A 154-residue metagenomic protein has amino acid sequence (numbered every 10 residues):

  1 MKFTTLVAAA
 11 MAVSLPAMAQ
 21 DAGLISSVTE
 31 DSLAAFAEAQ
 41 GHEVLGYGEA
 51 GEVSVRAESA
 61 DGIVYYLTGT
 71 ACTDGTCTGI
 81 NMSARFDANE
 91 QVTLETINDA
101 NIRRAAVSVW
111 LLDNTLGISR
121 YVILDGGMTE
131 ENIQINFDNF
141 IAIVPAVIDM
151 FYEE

Functional and structural regions predicted by a protein language model:
M1-V7: Bacterial N-terminal signal peptides that target proteins for export
V7, G48-E49, S59, G69-A71 (+3 more regions): A mature extracytoplasmic/lumenal domain signature
S14-A19: N-terminal signal peptide c-region/cleavage motif recognized by signal peptidases
Q20-D74: N-terminal secretory signal peptides
D21-L24, T78-S119: Short, internal acidic amphipathic alpha-helical interface segments that mediate docking to partner proteins
L24-D31, D87, Q91, G127-Q134 (+1 more regions): Soluble non-cytosolic domains of exported or imported proteins
E38-H42, P145-Y152: Sec-exported extracytoplasmic/periplasmic mature domains
A105-I148: A short, solvent-exposed beta-edge/loop patch
